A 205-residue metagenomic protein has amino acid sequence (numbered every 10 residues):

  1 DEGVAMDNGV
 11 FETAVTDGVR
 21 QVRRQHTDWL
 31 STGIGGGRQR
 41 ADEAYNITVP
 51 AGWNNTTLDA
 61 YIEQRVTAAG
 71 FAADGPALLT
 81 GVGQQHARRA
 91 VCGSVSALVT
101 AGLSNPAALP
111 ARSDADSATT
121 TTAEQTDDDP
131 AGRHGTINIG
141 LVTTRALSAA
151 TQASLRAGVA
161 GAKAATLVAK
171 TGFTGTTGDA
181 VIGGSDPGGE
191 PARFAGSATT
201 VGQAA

Functional and structural regions predicted by a protein language model:
D1-A205: Alpha/propeptide regions of enzymes that mature by internal proteolysis
